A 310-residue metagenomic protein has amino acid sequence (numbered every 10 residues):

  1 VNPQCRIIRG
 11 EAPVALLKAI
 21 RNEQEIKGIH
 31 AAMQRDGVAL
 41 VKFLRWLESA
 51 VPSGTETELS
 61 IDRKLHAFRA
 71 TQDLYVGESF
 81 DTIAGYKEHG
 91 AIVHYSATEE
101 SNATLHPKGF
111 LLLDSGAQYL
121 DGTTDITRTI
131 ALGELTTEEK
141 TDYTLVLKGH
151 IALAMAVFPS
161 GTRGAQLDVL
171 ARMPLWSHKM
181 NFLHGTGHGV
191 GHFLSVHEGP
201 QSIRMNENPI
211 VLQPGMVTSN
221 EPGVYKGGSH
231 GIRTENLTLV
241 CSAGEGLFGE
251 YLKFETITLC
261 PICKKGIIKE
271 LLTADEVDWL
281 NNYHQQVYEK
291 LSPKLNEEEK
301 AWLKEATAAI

Functional and structural regions predicted by a protein language model:
V1-I310: Active-site neighborhoods and metal-handling regions in enzymes and metal-associated proteins
